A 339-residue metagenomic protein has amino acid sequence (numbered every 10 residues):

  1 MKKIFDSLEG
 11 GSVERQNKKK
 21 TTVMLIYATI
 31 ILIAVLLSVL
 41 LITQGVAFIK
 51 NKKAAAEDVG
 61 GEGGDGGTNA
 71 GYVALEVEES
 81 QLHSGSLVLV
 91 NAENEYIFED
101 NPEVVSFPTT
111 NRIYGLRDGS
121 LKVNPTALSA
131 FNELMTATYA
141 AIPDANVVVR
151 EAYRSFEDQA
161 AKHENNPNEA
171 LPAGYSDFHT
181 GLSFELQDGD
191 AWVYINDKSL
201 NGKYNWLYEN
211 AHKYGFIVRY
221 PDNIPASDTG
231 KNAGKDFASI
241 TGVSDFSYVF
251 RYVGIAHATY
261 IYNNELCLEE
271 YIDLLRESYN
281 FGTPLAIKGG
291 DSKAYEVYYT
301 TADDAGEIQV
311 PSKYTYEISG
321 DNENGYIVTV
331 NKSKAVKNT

Functional and structural regions predicted by a protein language model:
K2-A152, F156-T339: Extracytoplasmic cell-surface/polysaccharide-interacting catalytic and binding patches
